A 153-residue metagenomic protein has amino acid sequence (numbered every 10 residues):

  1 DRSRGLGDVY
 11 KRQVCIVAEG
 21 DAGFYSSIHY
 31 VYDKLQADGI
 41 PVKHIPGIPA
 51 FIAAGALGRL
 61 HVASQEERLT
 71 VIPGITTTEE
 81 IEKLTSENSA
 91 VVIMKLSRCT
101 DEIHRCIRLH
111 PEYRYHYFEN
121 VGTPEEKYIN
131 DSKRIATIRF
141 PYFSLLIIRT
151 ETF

Functional and structural regions predicted by a protein language model:
D1-Y10: Single conserved hydrophobic/aromatic residue that forms the stacking wall/gate of nucleotide- or nucleobase-binding
K11-S27: Conserved Motif II region of HX4D acyltransferases
K11-V14, I40, N88-S89, Y113: Short coil/turn segments at beta-strand junctions that form active-site/ligand-binding loops
C15, T70, I147: Conserved beta-strand segments that form the floor/walls of ligand-binding pockets within enzyme and binding domains
I16-A18, H44-G47, S64, I93 (+1 more regions): General beta-strand structural signal in soluble alpha/beta enzymes
G23-L84, T137, E151: Class I SAM-dependent methyltransferase SAM-binding "motif I" and its flanking Rossmann-like core
T85-F153: A contiguous loop/helix-start segment that scaffolds small-molecule binding in enzyme catalytic cores
